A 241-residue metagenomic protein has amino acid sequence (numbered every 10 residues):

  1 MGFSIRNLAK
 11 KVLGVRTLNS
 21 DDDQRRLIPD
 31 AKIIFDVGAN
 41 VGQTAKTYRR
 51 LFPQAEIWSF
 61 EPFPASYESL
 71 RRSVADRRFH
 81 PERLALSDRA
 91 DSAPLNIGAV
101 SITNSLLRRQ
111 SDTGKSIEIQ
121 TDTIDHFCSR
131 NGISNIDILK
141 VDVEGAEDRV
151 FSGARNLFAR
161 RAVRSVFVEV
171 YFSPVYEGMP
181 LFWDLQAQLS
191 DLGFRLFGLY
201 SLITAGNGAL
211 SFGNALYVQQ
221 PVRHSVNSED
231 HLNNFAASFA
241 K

Functional and structural regions predicted by a protein language model:
M1-K241: Phosphate/nucleotide-binding beta-alpha loop and adjacent structural elements of enzyme active sites
